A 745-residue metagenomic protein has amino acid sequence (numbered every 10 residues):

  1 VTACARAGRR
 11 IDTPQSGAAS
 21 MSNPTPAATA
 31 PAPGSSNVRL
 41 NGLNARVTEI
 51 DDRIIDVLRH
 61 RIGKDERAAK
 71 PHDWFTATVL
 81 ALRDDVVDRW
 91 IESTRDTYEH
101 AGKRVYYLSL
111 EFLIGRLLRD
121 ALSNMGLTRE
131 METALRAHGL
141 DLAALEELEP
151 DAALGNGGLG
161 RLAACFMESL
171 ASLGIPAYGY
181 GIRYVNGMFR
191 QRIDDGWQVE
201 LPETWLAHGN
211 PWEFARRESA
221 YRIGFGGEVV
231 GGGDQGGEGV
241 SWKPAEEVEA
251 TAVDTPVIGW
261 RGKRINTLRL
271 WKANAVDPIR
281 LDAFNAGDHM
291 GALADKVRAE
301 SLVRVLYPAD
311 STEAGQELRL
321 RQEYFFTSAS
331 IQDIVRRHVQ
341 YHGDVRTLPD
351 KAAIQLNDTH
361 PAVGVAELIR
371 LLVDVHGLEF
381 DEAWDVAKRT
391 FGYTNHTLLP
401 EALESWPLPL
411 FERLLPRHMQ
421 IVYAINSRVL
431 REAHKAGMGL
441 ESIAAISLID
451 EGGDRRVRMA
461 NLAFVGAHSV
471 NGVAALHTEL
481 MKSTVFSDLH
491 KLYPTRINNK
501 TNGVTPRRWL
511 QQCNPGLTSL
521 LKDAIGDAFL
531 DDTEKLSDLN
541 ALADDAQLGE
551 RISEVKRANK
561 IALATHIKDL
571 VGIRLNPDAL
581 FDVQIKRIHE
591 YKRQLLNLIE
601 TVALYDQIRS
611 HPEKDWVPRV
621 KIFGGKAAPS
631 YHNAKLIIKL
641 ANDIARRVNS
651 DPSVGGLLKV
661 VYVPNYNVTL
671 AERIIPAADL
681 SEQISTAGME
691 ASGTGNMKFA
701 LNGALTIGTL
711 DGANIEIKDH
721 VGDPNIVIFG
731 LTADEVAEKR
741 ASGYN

Functional and structural regions predicted by a protein language model:
S16-N745: A conserved ligand/cofactor-binding region detector
